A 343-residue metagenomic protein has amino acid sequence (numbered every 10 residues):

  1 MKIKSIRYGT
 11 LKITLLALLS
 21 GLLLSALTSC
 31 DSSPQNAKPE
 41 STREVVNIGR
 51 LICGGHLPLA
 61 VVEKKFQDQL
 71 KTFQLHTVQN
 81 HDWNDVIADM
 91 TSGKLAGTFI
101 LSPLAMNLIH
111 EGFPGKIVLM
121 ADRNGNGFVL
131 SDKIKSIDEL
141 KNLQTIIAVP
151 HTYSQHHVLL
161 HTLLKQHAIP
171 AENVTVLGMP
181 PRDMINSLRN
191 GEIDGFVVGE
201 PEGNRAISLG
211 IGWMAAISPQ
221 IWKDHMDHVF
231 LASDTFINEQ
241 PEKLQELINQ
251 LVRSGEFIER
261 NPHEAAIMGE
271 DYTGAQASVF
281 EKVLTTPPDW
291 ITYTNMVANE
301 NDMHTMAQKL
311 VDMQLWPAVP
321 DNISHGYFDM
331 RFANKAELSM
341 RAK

Functional and structural regions predicted by a protein language model:
K2-L16: Bacterial N-terminal signal peptides that target proteins for export
S25-S29: C-terminal motif of bacterial Sec signal peptides marking the signal peptidase cleavage site
D31-S33: Bacterial signal peptide processing site
K38-I169, T175-G178, D194-E200, I211-A216 (+1 more regions): Short, glycine-/small- and polar/acidic-enriched structural segments that line small-molecule recognition paths
Q67-T72, Q220-W222, W290-A298: Short, solvent-exposed loop/beta-turn-alpha elements that line the ligand-binding surface or hinge of extracytoplasmic
P103-L104, D183-D271: Pocket-lining segment of extracytoplasmic ligand-binding domains
N238-A318: Secondary-structure end/capping motifs
V311-K343: Conserved C-terminal helix/tail region of periplasmic/extracytoplasmic solute-binding proteins
